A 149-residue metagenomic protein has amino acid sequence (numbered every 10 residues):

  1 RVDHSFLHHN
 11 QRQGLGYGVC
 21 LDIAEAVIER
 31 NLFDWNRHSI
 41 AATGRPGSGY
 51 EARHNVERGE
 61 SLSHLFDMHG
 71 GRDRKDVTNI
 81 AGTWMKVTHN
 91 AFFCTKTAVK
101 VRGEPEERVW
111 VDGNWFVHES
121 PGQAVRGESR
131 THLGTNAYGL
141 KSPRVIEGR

Functional and structural regions predicted by a protein language model:
R1-Q11, Y17, I23-S39, G47-S63 (+3 more regions): Right-handed parallel beta-helix
G16-G18, S39-A41, S63-D67, A98-K100 (+2 more regions): Structural detector of coil-to-beta-strand junctions
G44: Short, flexible helix/strand-to-coil boundary loops that buttress conserved ligand/catalytic motifs in alpha/beta
H69-G71: Active-site beta-loop-alpha junctions enriched in small/polar residues
G148-R149: Short, solvent-exposed mixed-charge patches
